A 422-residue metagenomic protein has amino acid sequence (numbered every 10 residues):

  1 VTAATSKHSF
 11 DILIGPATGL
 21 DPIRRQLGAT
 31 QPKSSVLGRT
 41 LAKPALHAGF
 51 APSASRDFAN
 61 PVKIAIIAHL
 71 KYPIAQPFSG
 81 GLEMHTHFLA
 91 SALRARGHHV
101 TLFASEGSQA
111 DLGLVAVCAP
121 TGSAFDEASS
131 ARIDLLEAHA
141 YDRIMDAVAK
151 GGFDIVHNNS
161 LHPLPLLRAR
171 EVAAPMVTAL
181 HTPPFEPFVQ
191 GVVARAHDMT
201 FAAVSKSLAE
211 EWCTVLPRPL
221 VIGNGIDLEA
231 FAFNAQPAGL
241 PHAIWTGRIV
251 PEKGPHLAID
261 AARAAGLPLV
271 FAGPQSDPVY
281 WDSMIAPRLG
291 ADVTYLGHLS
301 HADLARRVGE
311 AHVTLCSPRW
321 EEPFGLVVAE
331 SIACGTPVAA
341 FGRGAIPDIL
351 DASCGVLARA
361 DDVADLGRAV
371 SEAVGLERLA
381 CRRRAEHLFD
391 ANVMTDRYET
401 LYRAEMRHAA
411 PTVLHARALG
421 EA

Functional and structural regions predicted by a protein language model:
V1-H8: Short alpha-helix boundary/capping segments
H8-A17: N-terminal, intrinsically disordered, basic low-complexity segments enriched in Arg/Pro/Ser/Thr
I14, P22-I23: Short, composition-biased linear "edge" segments at structural boundaries
D21, G28, K33-T40, P44 (+2 more regions): Catalytic cores of nucleotide-sugar-dependent glycosyltransferases that transfer UDP/GDP/TDP-activated
